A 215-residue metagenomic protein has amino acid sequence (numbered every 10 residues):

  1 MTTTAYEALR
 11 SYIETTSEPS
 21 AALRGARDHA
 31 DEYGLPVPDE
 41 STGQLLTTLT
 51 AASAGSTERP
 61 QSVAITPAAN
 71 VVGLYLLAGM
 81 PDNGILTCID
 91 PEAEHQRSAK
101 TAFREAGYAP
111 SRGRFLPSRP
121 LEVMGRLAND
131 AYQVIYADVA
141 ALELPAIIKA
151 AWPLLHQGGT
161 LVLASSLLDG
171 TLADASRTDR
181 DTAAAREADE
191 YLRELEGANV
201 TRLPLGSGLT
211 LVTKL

Functional and structural regions predicted by a protein language model:
M1-V134, V139-T160, S166-L215: A short alpha-helical cap/connector motif
